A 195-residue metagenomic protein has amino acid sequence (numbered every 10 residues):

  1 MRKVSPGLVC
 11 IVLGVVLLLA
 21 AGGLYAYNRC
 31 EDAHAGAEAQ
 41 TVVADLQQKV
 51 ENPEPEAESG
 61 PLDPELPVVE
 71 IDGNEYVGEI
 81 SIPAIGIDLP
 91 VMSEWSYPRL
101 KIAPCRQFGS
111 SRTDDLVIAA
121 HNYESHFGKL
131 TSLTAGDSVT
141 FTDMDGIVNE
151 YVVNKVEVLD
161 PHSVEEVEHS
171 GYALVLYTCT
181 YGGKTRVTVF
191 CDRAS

Functional and structural regions predicted by a protein language model:
M1-K3: N-terminal positive-inside, membrane-proximal cytosolic segments immediately preceding the first
S5-S195: Solvent-exposed, non-transmembrane regions of membrane-associated and secreted proteins
